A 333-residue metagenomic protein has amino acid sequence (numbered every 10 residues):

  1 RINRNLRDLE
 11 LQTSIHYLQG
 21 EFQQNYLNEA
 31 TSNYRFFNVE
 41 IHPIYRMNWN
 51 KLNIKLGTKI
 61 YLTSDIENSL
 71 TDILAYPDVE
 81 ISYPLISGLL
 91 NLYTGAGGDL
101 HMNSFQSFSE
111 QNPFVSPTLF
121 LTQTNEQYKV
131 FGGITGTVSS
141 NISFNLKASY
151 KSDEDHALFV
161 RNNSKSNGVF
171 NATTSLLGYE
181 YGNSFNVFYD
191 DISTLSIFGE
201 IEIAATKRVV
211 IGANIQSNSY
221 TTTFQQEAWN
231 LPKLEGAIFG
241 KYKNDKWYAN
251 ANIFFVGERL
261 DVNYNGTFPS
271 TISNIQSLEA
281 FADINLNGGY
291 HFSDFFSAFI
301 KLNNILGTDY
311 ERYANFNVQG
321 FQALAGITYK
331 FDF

Functional and structural regions predicted by a protein language model:
R1-N50, N186: Outer-membrane beta-barrel transmembrane domain signature of Gram-negative proteins, especially the mid-to-C-terminal
N53-Y76, E80-F333: Exposed, low-structure sequence patches enriched in small/polar residues
